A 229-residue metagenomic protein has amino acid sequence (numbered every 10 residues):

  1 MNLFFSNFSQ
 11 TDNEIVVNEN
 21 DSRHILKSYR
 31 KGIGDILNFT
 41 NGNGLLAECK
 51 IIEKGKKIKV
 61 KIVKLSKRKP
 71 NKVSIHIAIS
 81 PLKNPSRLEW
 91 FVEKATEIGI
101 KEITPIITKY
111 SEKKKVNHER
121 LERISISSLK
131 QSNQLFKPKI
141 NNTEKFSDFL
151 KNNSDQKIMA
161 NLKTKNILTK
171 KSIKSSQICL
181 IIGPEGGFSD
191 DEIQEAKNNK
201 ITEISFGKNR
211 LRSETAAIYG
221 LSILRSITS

Functional and structural regions predicted by a protein language model:
M1-R68, E119: N-terminal positively charged helical leader segments and presequences
F8, L65, T108-S111, K208: Short, ordered loop/turn segments at secondary-structure junctions
K69-Q156: RNA substrate-binding interface of SAM-dependent RNA methyltransferases
N161-S175, C179: Strongly charged, low-complexity linkers/loops
T164-K165, E185-G187, K208-L211: Short, acidic/turn-prone active-site loops that include or flank metal/cofactor- and phosphate-binding residues
Q177-Q194: A C-terminal functional module that forms or caps the active site or interfaces directly with catalytic machinery
D190-S229: Structured adenosyl-cofactor binding patch, chiefly the S-adenosyl-L-methionine
